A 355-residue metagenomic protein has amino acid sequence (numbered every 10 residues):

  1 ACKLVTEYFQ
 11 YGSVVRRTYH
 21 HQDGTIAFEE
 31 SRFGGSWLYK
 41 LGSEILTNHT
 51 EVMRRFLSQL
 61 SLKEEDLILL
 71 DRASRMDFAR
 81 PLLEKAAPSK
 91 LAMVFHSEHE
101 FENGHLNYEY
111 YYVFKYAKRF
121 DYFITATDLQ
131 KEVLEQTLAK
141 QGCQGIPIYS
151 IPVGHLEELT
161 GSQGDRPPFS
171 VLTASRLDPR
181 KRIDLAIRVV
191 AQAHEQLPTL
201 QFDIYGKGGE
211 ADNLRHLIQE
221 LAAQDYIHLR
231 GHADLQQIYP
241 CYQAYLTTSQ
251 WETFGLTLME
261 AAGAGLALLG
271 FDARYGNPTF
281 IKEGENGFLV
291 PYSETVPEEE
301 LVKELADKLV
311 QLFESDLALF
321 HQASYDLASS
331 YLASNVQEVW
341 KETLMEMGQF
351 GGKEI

Functional and structural regions predicted by a protein language model:
K118-G145: A short, active-site helix/loop in glycosyltransferases that binds the activated sugar's phosphate group
F169, R176-E195, G209-D212: A conserved mid-protein helix/loop that constitutes part of the nucleotide-sugar donor-binding site
V171, L185-V190, F202, L305 (+1 more regions): A structural motif in glycosyltransferase catalytic domains
N213-H232: Nucleotide-activated donor-binding/catalytic signature segment of Leloir-type glycosyltransferases, i.e., the conserved
Q250: Aromatic "clamp/platform" in nucleotide-sugar-dependent glycosyltransferases that forms part of the donor/acceptor
A267-F271: Short hydrophobic beta-strand element within catalytic cores of glycosyltransferases and related nucleotide-activated
P278-L309: Change "using UDP/GDP/dTDP sugars" to "using nucleotide sugars
Q311, D316-Y331: A short, well-ordered alpha-helix in the C-terminal region of glycosyltransferases
